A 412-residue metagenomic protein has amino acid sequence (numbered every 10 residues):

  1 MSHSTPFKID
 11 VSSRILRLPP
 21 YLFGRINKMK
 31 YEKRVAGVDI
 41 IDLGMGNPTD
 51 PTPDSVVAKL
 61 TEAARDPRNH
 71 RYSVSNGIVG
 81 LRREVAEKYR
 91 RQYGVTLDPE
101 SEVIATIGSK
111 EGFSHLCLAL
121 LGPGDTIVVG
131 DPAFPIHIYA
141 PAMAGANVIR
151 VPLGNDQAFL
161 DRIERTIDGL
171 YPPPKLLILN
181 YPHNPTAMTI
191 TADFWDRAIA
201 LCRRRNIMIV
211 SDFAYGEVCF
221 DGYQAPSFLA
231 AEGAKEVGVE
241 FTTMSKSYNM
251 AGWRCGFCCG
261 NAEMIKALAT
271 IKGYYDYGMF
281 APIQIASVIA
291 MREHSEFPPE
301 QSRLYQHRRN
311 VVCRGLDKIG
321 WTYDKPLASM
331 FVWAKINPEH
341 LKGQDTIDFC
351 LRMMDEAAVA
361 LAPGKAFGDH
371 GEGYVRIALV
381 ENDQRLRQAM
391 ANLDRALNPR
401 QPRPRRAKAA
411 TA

Functional and structural regions predicted by a protein language model:
M1-V11, I15-Y21, I26, Y31-I41 (+2 more regions): PLP-dependent class I/II
Y72-I107: Conserved N-terminal alpha-helix of the aminotransferase class I/II PLP-enzyme fold
